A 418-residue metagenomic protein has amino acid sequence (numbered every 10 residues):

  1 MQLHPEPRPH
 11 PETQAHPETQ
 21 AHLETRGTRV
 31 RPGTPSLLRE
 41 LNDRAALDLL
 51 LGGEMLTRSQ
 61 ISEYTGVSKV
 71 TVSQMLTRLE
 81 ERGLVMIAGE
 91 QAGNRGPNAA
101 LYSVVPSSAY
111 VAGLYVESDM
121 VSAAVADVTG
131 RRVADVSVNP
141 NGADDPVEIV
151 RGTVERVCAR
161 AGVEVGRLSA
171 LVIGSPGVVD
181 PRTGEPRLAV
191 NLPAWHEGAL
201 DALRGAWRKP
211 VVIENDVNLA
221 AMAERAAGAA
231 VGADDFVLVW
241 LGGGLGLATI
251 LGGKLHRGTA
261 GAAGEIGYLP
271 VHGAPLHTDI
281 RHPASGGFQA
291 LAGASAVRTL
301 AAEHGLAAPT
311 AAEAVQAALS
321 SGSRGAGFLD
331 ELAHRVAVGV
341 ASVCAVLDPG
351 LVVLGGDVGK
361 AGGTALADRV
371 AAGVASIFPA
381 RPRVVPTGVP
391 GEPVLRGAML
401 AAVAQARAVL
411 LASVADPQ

Functional and structural regions predicted by a protein language model:
M1-E12, H16-E90, N94-R167, W207 (+1 more regions): ATP-binding/phosphotransfer module of carbohydrate and carboxylate kinases, centering on a glycine-rich
L114, V128, A170-G286, V403-Q418: Phosphate-binding/catalytic loop of phosphoryl-transfer enzymes
